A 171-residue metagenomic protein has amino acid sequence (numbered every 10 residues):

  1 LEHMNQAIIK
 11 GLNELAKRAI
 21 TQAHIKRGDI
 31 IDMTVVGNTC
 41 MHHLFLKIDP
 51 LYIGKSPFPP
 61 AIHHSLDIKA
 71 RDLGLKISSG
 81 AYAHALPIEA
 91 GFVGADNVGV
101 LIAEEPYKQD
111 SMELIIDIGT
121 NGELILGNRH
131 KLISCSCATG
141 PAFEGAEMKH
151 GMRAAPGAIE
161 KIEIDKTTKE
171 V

Functional and structural regions predicted by a protein language model:
L1-Q6, T167-V171: Proteins with a high burden of low-complexity, intrinsically disordered sequence enriched in S/T/G/P/A and R, requiring
E2-M33, N38-L114, H130: Nucleotide/phosphate-binding catalytic cleft detector across ATP-hydrolyzing and phosphate-transferring enzymes
I53-S65, G99, Y107-V171: Glycine-rich phosphate-binding loop of actin/hexokinase-like ATP-binding domains
